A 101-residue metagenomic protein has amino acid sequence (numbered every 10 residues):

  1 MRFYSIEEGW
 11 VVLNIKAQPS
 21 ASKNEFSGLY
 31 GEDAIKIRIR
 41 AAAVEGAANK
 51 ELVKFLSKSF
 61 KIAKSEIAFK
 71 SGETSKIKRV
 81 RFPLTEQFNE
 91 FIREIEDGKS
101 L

Functional and structural regions predicted by a protein language model:
M1-V53, A68-T74, K78-L101: Contiguous, often N-terminal, cationic amphipathic patches that form binding interfaces
K64-E66: Short acidic capping loops at alpha-helix termini that bridge into adjacent secondary structure
